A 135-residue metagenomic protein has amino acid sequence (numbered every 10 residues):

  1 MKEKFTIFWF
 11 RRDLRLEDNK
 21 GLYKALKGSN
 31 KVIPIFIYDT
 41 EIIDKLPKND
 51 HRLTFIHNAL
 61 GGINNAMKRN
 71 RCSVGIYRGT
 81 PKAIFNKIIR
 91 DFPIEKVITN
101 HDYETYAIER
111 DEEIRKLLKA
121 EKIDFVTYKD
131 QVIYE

Functional and structural regions predicted by a protein language model:
M1-E135: Trp/Phe/Arg-rich N-terminal binding region typifying the photolyase-homology
